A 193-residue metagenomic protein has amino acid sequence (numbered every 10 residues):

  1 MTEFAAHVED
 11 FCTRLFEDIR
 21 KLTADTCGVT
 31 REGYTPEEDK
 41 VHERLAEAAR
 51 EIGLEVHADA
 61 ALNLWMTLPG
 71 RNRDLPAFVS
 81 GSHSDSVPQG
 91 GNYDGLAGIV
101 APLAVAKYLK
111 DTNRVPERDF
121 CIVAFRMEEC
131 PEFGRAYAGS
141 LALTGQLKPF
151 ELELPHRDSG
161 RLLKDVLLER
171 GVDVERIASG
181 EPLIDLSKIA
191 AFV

Functional and structural regions predicted by a protein language model:
T2-T35, E151: N-terminal capping segment at the start of a domain
R14-A24, V41, P69, R73-F78: N-terminal glycine-rich anion-binding loops that anchor highly charged ligand groups
T23-P69: A non-catalytic alpha/beta surface segment that caps or lines the substrate-entry region of metallo-dependent hydrolase
I52, R73-F78, V115-F120, S187-A190: Short coil/turn connectors at secondary-structure junctions
V56-N92: Active-site cofactor/substrate anionic-group-binding motifs, chiefly glycine- and Lys/Arg-rich phosphate-binding loops
S80-H83, Q89-E128: Alpha-helical metal-binding/catalytic segments enriched in His/Glu/Asp
D85, M127-E128, G134-V193: Midchain, well-structured core segments that form catalytic/ion-binding scaffolds
